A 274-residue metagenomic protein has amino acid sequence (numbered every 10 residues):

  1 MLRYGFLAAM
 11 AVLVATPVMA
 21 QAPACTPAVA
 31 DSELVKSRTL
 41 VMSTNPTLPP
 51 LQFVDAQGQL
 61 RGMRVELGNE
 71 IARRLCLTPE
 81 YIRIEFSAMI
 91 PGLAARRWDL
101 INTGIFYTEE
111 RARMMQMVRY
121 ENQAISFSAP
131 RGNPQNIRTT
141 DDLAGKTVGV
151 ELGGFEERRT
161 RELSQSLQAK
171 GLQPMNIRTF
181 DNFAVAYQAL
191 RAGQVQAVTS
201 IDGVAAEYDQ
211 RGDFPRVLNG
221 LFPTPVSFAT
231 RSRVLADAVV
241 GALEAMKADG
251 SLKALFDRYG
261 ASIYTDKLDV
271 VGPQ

Functional and structural regions predicted by a protein language model:
A22-A24, V65-R74, N133-P134, D141-F155 (+1 more regions): Extended ligand-binding regions for polar small-molecule ligands
A22-G104, D249, R258: Extracytoplasmic small-molecule ligand-binding "clamshell" domains of the periplasmic binding protein/Venus flytrap
V41, L77-T78, A95-T103, K146-T147 (+3 more regions): Alpha-to-beta junction loops
P46, N122-A129, D202-E244, S262-Q274: Periplasmic-binding protein-like
V65, Y81-P91, Q135, P174-Q188: Short helix-initiation/N-cap motifs at beta->coil->alpha
G68-L75, E156-T179, D209-Q210: Ligand-binding cleft/hinge of the Venus flytrap
N69, R73, T78-D142, D213 (+1 more regions): Acidic, polar ligand-binding/catalytic clefts
A88-P91, G104-R113, R159-S166, Q188-F222: A ligand-binding cleft/hinge motif common to bilobed small-molecule-binding domains
